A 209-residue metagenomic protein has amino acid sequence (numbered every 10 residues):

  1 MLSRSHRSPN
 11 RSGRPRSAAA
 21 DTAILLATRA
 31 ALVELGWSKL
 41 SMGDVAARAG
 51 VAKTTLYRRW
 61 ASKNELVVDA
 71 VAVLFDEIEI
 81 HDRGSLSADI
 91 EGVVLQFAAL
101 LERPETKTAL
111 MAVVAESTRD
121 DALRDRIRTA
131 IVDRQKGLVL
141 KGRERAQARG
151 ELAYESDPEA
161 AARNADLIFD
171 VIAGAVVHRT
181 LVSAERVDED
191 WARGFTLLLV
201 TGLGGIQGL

Functional and structural regions predicted by a protein language model:
M1-P9, K141-A148, V171, H178-L209: C-terminal peripheral helix-coil segments that are non-catalytic and often amphipathic
M1-R48, E65: Basic, helix-initiating cap at the start of DNA-binding domains
I24, K39, S62-V67, E77-I78 (+1 more regions): Short amphipathic alpha-helical segment with a characteristic S/N-K-E followed by hydrophobic residues
G50-W60: Short hydrophobic/aromatic patch on the recognition helix
A70-V71, E102-R128: Amphipathic alpha-helical segments used for helix-helix packing
I78-L110, A161: Hydrophobic alpha-helical connector segments
T108, D121-E151: Amphipathic alpha-helical packing segments from all-alpha helical-bundle domains
R126-I131, A148-D170, E189-D190: All-alpha amphipathic helical-bundle segments outside canonical DNA-binding/catalytic cores that form hydrophobic
